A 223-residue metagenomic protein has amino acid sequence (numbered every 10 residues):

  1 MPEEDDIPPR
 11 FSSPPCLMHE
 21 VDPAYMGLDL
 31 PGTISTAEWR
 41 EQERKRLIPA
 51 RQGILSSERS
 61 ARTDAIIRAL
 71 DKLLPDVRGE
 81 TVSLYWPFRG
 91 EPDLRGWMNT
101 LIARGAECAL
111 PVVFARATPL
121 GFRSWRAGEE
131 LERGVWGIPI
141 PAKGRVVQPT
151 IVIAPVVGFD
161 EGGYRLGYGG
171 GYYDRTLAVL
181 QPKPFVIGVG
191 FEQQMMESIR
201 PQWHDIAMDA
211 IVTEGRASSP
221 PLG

Functional and structural regions predicted by a protein language model:
M1-E38, Q42-K45, P49-G53, V147-V152 (+2 more regions): Surface-exposed, charge/polar-rich loops and edge strands
P2-Q148: N-terminal active-site beta-alpha-beta segment that forms phosphate/nucleotide-binding and substrate-recognition loops
D64, N99-L101, W125, G137-P139 (+5 more regions): General N-terminal targeting signals
Y85, P155, E214: Conserved residues at the C-terminal ends of beta-strands
P87-G90, V157-E161: Short glycine-rich anion-binding loops that position phosphate/pyrophosphate groups of nucleotides and phosphorylated
E129, G158, G162-L166: Short, flexible coil/turn micro-motifs enriched in small/turn-prone residues
